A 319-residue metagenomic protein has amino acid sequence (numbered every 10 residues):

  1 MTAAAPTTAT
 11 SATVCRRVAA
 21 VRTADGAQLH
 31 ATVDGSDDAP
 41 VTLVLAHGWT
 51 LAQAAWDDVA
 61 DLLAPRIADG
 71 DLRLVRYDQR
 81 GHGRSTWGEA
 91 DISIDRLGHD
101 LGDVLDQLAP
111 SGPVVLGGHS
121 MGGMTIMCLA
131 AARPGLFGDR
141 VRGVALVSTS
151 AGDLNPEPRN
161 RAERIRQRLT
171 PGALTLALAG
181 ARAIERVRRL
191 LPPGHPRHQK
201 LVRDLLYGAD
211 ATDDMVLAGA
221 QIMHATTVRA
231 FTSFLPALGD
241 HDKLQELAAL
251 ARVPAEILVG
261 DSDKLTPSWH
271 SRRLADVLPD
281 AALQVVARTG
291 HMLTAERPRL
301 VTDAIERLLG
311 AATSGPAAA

Functional and structural regions predicted by a protein language model:
A27, T32-W87, I94, V104: Conserved HGGG/HGGXW glycine-rich cap/lid loop of the alpha/beta-hydrolase fold
V44-G48, H119, V259-G260: The conserved beta1-alpha1 loop
G70-D139, A151, E157, D303: Active-site loop/oxyanion-hole signature of alpha/beta-hydrolase fold enzymes
G135-R186: Flexible "cap/lid" loop of the alpha/beta hydrolase fold
A181-A249: Conserved alpha/beta-hydrolase catalytic His-Asp/Glu region
L250-A251, I257-V259, D263: Short beta-strand/loop motif that positions the catalytic acidic residue of the alpha/beta-hydrolase fold
K264-H270: Conserved alpha/beta-hydrolase "acid-adjacent" motif
L265, V286-T302: Catalytic histidine-centered segment of alpha/beta-hydrolase-like enzymes
